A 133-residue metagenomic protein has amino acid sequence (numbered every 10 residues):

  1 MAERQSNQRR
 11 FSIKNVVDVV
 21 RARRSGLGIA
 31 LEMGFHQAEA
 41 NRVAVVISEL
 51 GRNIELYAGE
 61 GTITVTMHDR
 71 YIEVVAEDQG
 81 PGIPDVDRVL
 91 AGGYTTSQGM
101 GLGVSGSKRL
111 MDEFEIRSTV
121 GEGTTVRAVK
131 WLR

Functional and structural regions predicted by a protein language model:
M1-R10, A38, G51-R133: Conserved beta-strand-loop-beta-strand hairpin that lines the nucleotide-binding pocket of ATP/GTP-utilizing enzymes
R10-V16: HAMP-domain connector/hinge
V16, V20-S48: Conserved short strand/loop->alpha-helix "switch" segment adjacent to the catalytic nucleotide/phosphoryl-transfer site
